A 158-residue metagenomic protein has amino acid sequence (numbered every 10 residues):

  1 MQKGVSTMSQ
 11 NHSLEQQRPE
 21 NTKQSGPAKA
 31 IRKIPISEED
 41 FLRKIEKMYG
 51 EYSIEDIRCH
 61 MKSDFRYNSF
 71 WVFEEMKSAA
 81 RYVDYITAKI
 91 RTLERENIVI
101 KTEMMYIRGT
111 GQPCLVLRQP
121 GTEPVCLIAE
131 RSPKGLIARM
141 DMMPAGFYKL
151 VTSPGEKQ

Functional and structural regions predicted by a protein language model:
Q2-Q158: C-terminal and inter-domain tail/linker signature
